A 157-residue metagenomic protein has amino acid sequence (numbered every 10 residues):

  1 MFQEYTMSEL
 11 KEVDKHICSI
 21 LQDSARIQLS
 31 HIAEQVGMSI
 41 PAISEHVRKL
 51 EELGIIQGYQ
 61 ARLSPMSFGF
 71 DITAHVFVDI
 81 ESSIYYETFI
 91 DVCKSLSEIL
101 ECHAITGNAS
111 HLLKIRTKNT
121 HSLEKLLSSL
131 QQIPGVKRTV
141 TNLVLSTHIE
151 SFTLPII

Functional and structural regions predicted by a protein language model:
M1-I157: A compositional/biophysical signature of low hydrophobicity enriched in polar/charged and small residues
